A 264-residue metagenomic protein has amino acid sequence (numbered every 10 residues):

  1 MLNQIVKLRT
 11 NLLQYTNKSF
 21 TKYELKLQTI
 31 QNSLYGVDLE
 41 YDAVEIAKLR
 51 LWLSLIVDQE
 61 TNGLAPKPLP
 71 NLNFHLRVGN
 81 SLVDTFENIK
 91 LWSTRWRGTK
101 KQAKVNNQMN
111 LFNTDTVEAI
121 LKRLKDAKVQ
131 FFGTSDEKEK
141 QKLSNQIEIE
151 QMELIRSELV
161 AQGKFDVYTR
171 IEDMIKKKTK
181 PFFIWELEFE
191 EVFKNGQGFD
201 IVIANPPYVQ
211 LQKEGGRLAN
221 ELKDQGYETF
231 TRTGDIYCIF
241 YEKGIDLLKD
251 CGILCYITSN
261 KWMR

Functional and structural regions predicted by a protein language model:
M1-E87, T258-R264: Conserved S-adenosyl-L-methionine
M1-F20, D84-F132, Q146, E150-R264: SAM-dependent methyltransferase catalytic-core segment centered on the flexible catalytic loop and adjoining short
